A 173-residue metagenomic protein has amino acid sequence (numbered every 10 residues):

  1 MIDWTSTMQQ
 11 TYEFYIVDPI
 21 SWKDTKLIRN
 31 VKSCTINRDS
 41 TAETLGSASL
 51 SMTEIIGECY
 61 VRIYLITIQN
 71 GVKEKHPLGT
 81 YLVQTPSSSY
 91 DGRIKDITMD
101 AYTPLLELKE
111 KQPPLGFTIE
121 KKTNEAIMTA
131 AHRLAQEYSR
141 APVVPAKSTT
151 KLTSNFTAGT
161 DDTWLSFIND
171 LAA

Functional and structural regions predicted by a protein language model:
M1-F117, D170-A173: Assembly/oligomerization scaffold segments
R93-T98, Y102-A173: Charged- and aromatic-enriched interaction segments used to assemble and dock large macromolecular complexes
